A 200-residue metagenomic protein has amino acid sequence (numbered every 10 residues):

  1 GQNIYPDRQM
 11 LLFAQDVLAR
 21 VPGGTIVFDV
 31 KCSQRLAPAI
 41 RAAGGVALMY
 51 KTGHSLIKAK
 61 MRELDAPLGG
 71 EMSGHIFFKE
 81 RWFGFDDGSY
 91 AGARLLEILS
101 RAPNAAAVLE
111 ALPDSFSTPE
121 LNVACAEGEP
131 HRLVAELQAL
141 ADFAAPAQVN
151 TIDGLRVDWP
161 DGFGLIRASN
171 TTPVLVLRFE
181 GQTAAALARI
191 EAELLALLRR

Functional and structural regions predicted by a protein language model:
G1-M10, L36-A37: Short Gly/Thr/Asp-enriched flexible loops that form oxyanion-binding sites at enzyme active sites
Q9-L12, T52: A general alpha-helical scaffold signature found inside nucleotide-binding enzyme cores
L12-R20: A conserved helix-loop-strand patch within extracytoplasmic ligand-binding domains of the periplasmic binding
A19-R178, T183-R200: Phosphate-binding and adjacent anionic-ligand microenvironments
